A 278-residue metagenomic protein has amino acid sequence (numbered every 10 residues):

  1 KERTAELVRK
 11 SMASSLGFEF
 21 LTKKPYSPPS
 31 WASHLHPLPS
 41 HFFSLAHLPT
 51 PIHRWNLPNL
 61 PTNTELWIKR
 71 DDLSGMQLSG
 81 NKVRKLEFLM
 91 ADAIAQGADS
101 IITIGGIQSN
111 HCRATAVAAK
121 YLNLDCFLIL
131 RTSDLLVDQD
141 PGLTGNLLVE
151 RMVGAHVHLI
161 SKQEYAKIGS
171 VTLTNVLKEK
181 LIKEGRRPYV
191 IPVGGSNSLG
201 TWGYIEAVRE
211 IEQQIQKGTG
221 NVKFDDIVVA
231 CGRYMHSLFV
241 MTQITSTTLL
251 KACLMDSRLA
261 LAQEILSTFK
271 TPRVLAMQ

Functional and structural regions predicted by a protein language model:
E2-Q278: PLP-dependent amino-acid enzyme catalytic core
